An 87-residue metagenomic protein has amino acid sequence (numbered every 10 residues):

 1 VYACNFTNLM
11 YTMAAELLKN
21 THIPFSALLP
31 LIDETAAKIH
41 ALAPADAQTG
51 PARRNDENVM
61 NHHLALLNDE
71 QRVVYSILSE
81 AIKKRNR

Functional and structural regions predicted by a protein language model:
V1-K19, I32-H40, P44: Active-site-proximal catalytic alpha-helix in oxidoreductases
S26-R87: NAD(P)-dependent Rossmann-like dehydrogenase/reductase catalytic/cofactor-binding core
